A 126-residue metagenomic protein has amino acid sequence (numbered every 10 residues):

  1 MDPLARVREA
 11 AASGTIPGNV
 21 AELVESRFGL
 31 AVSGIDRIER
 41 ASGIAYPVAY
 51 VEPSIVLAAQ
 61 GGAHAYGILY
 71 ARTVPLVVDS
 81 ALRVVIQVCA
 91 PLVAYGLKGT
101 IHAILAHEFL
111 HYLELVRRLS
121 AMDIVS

Functional and structural regions predicted by a protein language model:
M1-R27, V51-L57, H64, I68-L76 (+1 more regions): Non-catalytic architectural context of zinc metalloproteases
A12-T15, F28-G29, G43, G61 (+2 more regions): Short, flexible coil/linker elements and helix-boundary hinge sites characteristic of intrinsically disordered
V24-P47: Zn2+-dependent metallopeptidase catalytic core
A45-A49, V84-I86: Hydrophobic beta-strand segments of well-ordered beta-sheets in folded domains
P47-V51, M122-I124: Short acidic alpha-helical/loop segments enriched in Asp/Glu that coordinate divalent cations
V56-G99, Y112-S120: Active-site scaffold of zinc-dependent metalloenzymes
T100-E108: Short alpha-helical catalytic segment bearing the HExxH-like zincin motif of zinc-dependent metalloproteases
H102, A121-S126: Anionic, Ser/Thr-rich low-complexity intrinsically disordered regions
